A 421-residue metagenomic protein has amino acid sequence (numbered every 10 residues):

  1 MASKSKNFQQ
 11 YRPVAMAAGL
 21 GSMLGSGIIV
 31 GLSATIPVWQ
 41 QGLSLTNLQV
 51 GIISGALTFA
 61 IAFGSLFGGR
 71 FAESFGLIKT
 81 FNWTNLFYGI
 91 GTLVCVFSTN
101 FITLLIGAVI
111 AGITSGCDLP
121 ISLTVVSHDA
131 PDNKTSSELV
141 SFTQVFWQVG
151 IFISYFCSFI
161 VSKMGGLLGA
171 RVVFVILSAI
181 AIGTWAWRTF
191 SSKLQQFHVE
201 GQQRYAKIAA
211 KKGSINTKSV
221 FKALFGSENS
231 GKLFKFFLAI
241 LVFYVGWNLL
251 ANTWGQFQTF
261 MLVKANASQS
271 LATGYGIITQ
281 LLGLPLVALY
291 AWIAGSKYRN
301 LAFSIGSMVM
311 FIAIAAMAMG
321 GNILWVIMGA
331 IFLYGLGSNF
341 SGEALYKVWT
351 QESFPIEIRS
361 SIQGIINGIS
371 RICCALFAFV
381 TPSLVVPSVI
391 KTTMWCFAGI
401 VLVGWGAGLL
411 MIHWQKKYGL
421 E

Functional and structural regions predicted by a protein language model:
P13-N47, A251-Q258: Extracytoplasmic
L32-S33, S230-V287: Extracytoplasmic gate region of multi-pass secondary transporters
S44, G76, F97-T103, G320-N322: Helix-breaking motifs and short loop linkers at transmembrane-helix boundaries and internal kinks in secondary membrane
F63-T99: Conserved MFS/SLC helix-loop-helix module at the cytosolic interface between two early adjacent transmembrane helices
S65-G76, L286-Y298: Helix-to-loop junctions at the C-terminal end of transmembrane segments in multipass secondary transporters
G107-V145: Cytoplasmic helix-loop-helix junction between adjacent transmembrane helices in 12-TM secondary transporters
S136-F159, I180, N367-F377: Glycine-rich segments within core transmembrane alpha-helices of 12-TM secondary carriers
R171-R188, M394-L410: Symmetry-related core transmembrane helices of the 12-TM Major Facilitator Superfamily/SLC fold
